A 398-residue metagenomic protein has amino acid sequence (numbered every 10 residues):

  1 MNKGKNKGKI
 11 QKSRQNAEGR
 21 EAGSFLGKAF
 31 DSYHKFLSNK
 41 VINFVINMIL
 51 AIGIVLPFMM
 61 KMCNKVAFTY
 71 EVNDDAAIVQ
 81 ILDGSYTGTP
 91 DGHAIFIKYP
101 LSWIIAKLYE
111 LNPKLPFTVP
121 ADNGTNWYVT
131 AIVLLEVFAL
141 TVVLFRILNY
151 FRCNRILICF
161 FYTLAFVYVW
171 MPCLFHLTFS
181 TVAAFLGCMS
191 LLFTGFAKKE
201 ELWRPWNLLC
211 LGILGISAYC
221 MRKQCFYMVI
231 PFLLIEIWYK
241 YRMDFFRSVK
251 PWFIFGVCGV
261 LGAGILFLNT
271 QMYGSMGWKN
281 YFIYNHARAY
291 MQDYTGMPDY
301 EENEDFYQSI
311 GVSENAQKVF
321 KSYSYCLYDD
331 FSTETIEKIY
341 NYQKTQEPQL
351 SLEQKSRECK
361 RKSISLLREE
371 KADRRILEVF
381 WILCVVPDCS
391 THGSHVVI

Functional and structural regions predicted by a protein language model:
M1-M60, V249-C258, H395: Start-transfer (signal-anchor) and selected internal transmembrane alpha helices of multi-pass inner/ER membrane
K61-I81, T89-I105, N112-P116, N123: Extracytoplasmic catalytic/substrate-binding loops of multi-pass membrane glycan-assembly enzymes
L134-R152, V386-G393: Transmembrane-helix motifs of polytopic, lipid-linked glycan transferases
C153-C159, G195-I216: Short hydrophobic alpha-helices at membrane interfaces in multi-pass membrane enzymes
F160-L186, I216, C220: Aromatic- and kink-enriched transmembrane "portal" helix at the membrane-lumen/periplasm boundary that abuts
N207-R222, L234, V257-G264: Membrane-interface alpha helices of multi-pass inner-membrane proteins
M228-V260: Perimembrane helix-loop-helix junctions
M272-K362: Membrane-proximal stem/loop segments at transmembrane-domain junctions that anchor or position
